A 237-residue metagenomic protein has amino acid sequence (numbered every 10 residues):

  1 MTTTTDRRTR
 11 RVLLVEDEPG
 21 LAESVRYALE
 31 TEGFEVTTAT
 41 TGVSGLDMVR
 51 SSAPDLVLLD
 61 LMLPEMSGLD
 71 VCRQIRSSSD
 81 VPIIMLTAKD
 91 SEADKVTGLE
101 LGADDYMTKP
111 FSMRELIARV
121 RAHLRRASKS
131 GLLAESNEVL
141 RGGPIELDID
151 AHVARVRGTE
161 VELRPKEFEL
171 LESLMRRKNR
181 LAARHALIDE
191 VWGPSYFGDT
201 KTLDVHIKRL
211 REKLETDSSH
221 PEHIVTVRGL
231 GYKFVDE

Functional and structural regions predicted by a protein language model:
M1-G131: N-terminal/domain-start alpha-helical segments
T3-R7, S77, A134, V139 (+3 more regions): Short, flexible hinge/linker loops that cap or flank conserved catalytic cores
R8-R11, A122-L181, H185: Short, Lys/Arg-enriched segments at the junction into DNA-binding effector domains of transcriptional regulators
T40, L63, S67, D90 (+4 more regions): Short, well-ordered turn and helix-capping elements at secondary-structure junctions
D104, L230-G231: Short acidic-rich active-site patches of cyclic nucleotide enzymes
V153-H223, V227-L230: Positively charged, aromatic-enriched patches within helix-turn-helix-type DNA-binding elements, predominantly
K233-E237: C-terminal edge and immediately downstream basic/flexible tail or linker adjoining helix-turn-helix-like DNA-binding
